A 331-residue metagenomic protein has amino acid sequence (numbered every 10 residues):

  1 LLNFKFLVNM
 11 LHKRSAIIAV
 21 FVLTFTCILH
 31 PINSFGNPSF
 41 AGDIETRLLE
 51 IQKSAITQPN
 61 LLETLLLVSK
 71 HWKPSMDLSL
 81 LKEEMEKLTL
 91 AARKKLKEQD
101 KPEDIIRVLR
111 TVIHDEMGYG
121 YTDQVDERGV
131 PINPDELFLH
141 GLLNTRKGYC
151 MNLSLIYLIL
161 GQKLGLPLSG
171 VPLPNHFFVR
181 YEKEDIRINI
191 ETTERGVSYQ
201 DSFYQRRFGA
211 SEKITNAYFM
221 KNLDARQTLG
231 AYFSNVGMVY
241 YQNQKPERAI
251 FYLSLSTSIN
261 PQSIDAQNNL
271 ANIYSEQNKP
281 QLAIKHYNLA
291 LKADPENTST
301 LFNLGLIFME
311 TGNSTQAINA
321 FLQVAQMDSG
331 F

Functional and structural regions predicted by a protein language model:
L78-H140: Secondary-structure boundary elements
I132-N235, Q242-I259: Long, contiguous interaction/recruitment modules in multidomain scaffold/adaptor proteins
G230, I264-D265, T298-S299: Helix-start (N-cap) detector for alpha-helical repeat units in TPR-like alpha-solenoids, especially tetratricopeptide
Q242, E276-Q277, E310-T311: Register position in tetratricopeptide repeats
